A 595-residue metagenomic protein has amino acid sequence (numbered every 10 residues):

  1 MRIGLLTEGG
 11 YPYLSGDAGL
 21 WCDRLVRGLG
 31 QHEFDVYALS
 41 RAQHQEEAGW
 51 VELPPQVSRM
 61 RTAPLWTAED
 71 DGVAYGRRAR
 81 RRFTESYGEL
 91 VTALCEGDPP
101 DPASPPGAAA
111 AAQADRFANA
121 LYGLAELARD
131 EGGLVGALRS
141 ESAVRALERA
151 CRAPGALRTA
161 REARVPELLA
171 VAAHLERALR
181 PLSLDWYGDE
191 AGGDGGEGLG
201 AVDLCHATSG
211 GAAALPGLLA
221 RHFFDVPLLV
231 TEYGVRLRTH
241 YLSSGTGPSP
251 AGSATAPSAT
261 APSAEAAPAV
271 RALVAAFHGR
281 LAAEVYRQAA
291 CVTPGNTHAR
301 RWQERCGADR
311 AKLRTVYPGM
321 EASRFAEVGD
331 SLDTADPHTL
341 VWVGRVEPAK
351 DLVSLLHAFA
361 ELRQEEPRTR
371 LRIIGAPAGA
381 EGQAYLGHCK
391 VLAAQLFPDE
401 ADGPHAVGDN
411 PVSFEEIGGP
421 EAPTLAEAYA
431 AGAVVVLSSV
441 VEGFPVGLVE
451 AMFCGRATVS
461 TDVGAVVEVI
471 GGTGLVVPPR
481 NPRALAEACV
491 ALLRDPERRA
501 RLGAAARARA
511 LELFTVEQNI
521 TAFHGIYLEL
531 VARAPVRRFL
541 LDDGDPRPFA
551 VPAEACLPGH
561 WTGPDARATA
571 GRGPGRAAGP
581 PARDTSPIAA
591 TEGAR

Functional and structural regions predicted by a protein language model:
E265-P268, A384-P420: Nucleotide-activated donor-binding/catalytic signature segment of Leloir-type glycosyltransferases, i.e., the conserved
R324, G329-R363, R370-P377: Conserved donor-binding/catalytic core segment of Leloir-type glycosyltransferases
A426-G432: Short alpha-helical donor nucleotide-sugar binding micro-motif in glycosyltransferases
V440: Aromatic "clamp/platform" in nucleotide-sugar-dependent glycosyltransferases that forms part of the donor/acceptor
G455-S460: Short hydrophobic beta-strand element within catalytic cores of glycosyltransferases and related nucleotide-activated
V463-V476: Short acidic/histidine- and often glycine-rich active-site loop of Leloir-type glycosyltransferases that engages
L475-P482, A491-E497: Conserved acidic donor-binding segment of nucleotide-sugar-dependent glycosyltransferases
A484, R498-L513, N519-E529, F539-D543: A short, well-ordered alpha-helix in the C-terminal region of glycosyltransferases
